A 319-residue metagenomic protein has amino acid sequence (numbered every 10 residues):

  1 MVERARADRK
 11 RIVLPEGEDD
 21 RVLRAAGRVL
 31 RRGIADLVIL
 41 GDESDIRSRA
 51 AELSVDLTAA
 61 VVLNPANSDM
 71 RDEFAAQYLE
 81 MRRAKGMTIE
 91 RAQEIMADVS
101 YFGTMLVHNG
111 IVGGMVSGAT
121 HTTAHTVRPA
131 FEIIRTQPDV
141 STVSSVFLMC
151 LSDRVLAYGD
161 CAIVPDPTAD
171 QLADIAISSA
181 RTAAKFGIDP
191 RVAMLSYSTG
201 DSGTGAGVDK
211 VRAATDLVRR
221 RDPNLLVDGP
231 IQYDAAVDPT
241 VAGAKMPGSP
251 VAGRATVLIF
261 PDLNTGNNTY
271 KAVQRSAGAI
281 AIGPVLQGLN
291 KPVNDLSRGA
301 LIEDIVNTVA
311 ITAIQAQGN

Functional and structural regions predicted by a protein language model:
M1-A252, V257-N319: Anion-binding alpha/beta catalytic cores of soluble intermediary-metabolism enzymes, centered on
